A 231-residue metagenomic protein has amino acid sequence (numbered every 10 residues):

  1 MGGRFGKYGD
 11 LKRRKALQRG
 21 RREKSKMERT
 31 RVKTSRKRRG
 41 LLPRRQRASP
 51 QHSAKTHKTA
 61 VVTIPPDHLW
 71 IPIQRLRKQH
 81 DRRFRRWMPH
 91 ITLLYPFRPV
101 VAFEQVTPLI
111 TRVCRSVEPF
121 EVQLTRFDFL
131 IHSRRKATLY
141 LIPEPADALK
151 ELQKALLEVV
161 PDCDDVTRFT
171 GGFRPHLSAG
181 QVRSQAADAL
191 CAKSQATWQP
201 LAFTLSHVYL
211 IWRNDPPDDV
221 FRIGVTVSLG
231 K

Functional and structural regions predicted by a protein language model:
G2-Y8, K15, G20, E28-K231: Histidine-dependent nucleotide/RNA phosphoesterase domain, centered on the 2H-phosphoesterase fold with its duplicated
